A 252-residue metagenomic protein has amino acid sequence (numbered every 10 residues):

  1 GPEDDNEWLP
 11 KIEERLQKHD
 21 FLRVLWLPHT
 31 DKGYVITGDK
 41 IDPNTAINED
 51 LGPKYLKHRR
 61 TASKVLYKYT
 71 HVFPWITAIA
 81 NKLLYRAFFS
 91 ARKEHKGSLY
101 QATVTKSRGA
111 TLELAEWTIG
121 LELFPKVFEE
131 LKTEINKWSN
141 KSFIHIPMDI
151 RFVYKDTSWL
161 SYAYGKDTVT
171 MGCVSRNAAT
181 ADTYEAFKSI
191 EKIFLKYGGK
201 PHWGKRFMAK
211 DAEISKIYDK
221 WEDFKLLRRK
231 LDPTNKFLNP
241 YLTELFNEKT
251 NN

Functional and structural regions predicted by a protein language model:
G1-N252: Noncatalytic alpha-helical scaffold of FAD-dependent oxidoreductases
